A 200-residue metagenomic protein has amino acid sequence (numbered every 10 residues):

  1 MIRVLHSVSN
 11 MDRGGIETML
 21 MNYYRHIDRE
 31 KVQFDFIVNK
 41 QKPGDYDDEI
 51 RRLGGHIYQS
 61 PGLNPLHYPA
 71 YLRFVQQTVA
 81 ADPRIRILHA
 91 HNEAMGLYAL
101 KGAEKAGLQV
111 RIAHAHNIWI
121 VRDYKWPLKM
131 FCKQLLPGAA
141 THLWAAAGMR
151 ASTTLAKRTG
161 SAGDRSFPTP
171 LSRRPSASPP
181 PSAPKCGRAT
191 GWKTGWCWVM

Functional and structural regions predicted by a protein language model:
M1-M200: Membrane-interface segments of envelope glycosyltransferases acting on lipid-linked substrates or membrane lipids
